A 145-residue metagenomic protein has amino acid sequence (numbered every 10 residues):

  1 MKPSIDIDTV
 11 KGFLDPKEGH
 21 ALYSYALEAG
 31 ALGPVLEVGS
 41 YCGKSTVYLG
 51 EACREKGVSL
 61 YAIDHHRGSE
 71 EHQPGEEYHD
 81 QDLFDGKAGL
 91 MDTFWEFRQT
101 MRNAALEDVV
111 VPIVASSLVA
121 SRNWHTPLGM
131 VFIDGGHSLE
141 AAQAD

Functional and structural regions predicted by a protein language model:
K2-D145: S-adenosylmethionine/decaboxylated-SAM
